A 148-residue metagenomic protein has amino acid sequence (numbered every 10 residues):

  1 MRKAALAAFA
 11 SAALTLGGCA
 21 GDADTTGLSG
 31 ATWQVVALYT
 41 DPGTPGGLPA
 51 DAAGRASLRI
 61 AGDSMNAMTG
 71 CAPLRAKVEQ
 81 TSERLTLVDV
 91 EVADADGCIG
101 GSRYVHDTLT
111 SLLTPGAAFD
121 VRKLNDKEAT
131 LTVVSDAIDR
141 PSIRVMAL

Functional and structural regions predicted by a protein language model:
R2-F9, C19-L148: Lipid interaction determinants
L14-G18: C-terminal segment of classical bacterial N-terminal signal peptides
